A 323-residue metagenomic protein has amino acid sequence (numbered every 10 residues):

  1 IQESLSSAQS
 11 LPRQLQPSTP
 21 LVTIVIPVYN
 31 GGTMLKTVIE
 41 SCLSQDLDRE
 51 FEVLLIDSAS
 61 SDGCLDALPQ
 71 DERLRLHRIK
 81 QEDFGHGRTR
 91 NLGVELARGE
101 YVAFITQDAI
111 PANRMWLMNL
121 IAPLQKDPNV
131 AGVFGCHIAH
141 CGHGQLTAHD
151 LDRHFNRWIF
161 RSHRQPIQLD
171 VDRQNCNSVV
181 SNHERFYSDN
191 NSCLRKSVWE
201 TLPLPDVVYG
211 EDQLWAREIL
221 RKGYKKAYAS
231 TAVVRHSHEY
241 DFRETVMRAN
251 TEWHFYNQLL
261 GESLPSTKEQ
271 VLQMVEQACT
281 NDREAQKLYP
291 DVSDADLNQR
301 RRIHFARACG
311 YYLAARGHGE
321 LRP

Functional and structural regions predicted by a protein language model:
I1, R248-H254, P265-P323: Non-catalytic, C-terminal membrane-associated alpha-helical segments of glycosyltransferases
I1-S41: N-proximal low-complexity "stem/linker" segments adjacent to membrane-targeting elements
E40-E50: Short, acidic, metal-binding catalytic loop of nucleotide-sugar glycosyltransferases
D57-L65, A109-I110: A conserved acidic beta->alpha catalytic loop
K80-A97, N119: Glycine-rich, basic loop-to-helix element that forms the pyrophosphate-binding segment of sugar-nucleotide handling
V102: Short aromatic/hydrophobic "clamp" motif used to bind/position activated sugar donors
I110, R114-H154: Conserved donor NDP-sugar-binding/catalytic core segment of glycosyltransferases
Q168-L194, V208: A recurrent flexible, glycine/aromatic-enriched loop bordering the glycosyltransferase active site that acts as
